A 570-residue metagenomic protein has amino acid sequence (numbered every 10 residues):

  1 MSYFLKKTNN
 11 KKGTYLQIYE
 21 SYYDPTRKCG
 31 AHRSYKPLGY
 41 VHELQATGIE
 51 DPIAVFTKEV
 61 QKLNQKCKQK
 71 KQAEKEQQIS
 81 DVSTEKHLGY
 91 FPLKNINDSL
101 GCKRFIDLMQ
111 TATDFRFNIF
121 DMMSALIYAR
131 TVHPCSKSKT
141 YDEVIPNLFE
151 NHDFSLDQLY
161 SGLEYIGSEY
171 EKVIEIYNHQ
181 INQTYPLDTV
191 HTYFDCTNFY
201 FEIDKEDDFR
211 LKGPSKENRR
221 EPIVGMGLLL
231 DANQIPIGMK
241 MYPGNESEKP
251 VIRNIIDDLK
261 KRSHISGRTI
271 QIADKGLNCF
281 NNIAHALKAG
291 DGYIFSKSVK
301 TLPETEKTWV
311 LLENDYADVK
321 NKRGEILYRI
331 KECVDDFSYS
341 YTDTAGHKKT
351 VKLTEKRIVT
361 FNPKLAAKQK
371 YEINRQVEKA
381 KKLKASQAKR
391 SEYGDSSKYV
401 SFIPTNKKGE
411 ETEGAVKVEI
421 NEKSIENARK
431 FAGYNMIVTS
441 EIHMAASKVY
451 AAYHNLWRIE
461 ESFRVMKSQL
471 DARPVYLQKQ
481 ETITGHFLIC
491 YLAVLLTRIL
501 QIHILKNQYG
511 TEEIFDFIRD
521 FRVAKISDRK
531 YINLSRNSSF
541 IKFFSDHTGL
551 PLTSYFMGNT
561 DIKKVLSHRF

Functional and structural regions predicted by a protein language model:
M1-D121: Conserved glycine(s) in the ABC-transporter nucleotide-binding domain "signature"
S2-Y3, G13-L16, E20, P25 (+1 more regions): Anion-binding and metal-coordination hotspots
